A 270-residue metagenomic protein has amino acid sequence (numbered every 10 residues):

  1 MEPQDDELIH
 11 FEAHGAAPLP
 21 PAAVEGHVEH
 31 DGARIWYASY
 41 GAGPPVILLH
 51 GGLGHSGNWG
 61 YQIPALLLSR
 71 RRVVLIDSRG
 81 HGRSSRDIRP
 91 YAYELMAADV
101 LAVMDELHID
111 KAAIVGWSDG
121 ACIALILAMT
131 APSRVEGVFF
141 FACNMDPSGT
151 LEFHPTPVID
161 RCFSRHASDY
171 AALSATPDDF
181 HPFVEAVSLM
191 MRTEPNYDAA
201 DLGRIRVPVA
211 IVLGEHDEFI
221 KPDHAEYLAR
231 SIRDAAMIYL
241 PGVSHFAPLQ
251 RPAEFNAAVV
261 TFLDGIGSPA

Functional and structural regions predicted by a protein language model:
M1-V46, R70-R71, D264-A270: Alpha/beta-hydrolase fold catalytic core
A33-R83: Conserved HGGG/HGGXW glycine-rich cap/lid loop of the alpha/beta-hydrolase fold
Y61, L75-V115: Active-site loop/oxyanion-hole signature of alpha/beta-hydrolase fold enzymes
C122-T130, V135-S168: Flexible "cap/lid" loop of the alpha/beta hydrolase fold
A186-D201: Active-site nucleophile elbow and catalytic-triad environment of alpha/beta-hydrolase enzymes
I205, I211-L213: Short beta-strand/loop motif that positions the catalytic acidic residue of the alpha/beta-hydrolase fold
H216-I220, H245: Acidic catalytic loop of the alpha/beta-hydrolase fold
G242-A270: Catalytic active-site module of serine/aspartate enzymes centered on a nucleophile-bearing elbow/loop
